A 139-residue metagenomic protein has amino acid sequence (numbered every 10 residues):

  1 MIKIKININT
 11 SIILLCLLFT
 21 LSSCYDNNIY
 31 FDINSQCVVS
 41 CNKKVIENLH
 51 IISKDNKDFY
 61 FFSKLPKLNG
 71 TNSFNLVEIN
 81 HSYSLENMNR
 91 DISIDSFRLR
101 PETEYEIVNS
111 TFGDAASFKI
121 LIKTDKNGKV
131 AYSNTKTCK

Functional and structural regions predicted by a protein language model:
M1-S22: Sec-dependent bacterial lipoprotein signal peptides
I13, V38, I94-S96: Residues embedded in well-ordered secondary-structure elements
L17, L21-E78: N-terminal export/targeting and maturation segments
Y25, Q36-K43, F112-K139: Extended, polar beta-sheet/loop recognition surfaces of beta-rich domains that mediate binding to diverse ligands
F59-L68, N72-V77, Y83, G113 (+2 more regions): Generic detection of short hydrophobic beta-strand segments and adjacent strand-loop junctions
N72-E104: Signal that preferentially marks extracellular ectodomain short beta-strand elements of beta-sandwich modules
